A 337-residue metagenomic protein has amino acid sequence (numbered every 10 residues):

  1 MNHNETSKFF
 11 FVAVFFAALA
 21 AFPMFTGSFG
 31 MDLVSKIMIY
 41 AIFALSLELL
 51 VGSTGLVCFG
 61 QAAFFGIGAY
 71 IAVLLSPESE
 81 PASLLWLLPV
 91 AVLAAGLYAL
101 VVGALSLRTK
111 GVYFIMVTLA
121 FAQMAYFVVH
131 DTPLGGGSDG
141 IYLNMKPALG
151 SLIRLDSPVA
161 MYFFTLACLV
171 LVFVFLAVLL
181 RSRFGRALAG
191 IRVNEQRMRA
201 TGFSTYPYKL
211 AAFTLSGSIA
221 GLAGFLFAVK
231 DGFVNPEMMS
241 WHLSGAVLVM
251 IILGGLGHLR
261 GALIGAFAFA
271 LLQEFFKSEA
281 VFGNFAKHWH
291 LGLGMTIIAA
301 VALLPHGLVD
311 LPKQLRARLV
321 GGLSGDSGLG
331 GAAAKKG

Functional and structural regions predicted by a protein language model:
M1-G337: Transmembrane alpha-helices and adjacent helix-loop boundaries
